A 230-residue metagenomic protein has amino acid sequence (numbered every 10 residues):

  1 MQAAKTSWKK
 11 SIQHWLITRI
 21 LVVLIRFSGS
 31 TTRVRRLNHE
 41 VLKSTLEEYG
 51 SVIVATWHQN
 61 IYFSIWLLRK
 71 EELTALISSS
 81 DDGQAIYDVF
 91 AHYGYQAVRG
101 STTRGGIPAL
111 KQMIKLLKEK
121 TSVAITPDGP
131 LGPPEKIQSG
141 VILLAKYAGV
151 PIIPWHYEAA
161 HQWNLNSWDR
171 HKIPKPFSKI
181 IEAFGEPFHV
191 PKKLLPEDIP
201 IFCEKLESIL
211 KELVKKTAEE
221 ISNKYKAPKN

Functional and structural regions predicted by a protein language model:
M1-V23, F27, K43-L46, R69-K70 (+1 more regions): Non-catalytic C-terminal accessory region of glycerolipid acyltransferases and related lyso-lipid remodeling enzymes
S11-W15, T32-R35, T56-N60, D82-I86 (+1 more regions): Short hydrophobic/aromatic-rich motifs at helix boundaries and adjacent loops
R26-S51, H58-F63: A short, well-structured juxtamembrane/interface segment
G29-V34, I53, G100-R104, P130-L131: Short, flexible loop segments at the rims of nucleotide/cofactor-binding pockets, characterized by
L37-H39, S78, G100-T103, A183-G185: Conserved beta-strand termini and adjacent loop/short-helix elements that scaffold enzyme active sites in alpha/beta
S51-R104, A148, N164: Catalytic core of membrane glycerolipid acyltransferases/transacylases, capturing the structured, soluble-facing
